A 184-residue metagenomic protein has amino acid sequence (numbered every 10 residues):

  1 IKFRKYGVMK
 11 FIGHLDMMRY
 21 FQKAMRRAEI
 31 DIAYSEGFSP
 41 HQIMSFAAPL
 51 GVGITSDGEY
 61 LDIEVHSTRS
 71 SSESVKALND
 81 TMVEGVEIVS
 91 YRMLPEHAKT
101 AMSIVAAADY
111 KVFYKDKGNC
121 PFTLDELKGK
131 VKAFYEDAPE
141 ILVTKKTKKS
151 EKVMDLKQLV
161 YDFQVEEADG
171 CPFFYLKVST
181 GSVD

Functional and structural regions predicted by a protein language model:
I1-K5, L61-I63, A106-D116: Short glycine-/aliphatic-rich beta-strand segments at the starts of folded cytosolic domains
K2-S45: N-terminal, positively charged regions that mediate nucleic acid binding
F11, L15, T55-D57, T68 (+1 more regions): Generic alpha-helical scaffold signal
R19, K23, A48, E59-L61 (+1 more regions): N-terminal, well-ordered alpha-helical segments
A28, P40-Q42, D57-L61, E84 (+1 more regions): A generic structural signal for short beta-strands and their flanking turns/coil linkers
A33-V65: Short, charge-patterned binding micro-sites
D62-V65, R69, F173: Amphipathic, charged alpha-helical scaffolds that flank and support histidine-based chemistry in signaling
S71-D184: Internal, well-folded beta-alpha domain core
